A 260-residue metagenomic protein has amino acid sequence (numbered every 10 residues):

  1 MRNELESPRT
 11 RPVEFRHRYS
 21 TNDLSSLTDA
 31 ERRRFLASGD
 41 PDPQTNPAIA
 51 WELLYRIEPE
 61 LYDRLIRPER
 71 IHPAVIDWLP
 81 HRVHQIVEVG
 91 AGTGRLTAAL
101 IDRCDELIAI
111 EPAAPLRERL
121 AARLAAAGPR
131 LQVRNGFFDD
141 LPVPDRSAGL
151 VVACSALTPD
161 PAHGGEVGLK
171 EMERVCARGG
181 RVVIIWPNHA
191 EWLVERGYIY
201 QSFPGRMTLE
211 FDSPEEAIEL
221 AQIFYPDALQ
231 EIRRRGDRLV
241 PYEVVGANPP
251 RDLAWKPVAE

Functional and structural regions predicted by a protein language model:
R2-R82: Conserved class I S-adenosyl-L-methionine
V87, T93-D140: Class I SAM-dependent methyltransferase SAM/SAH-binding core
D139-V151: A short acidic, Gly/Pro-enriched loop at the edge of an enzyme's catalytic core that lines a small-molecule cofactor
A153-A156: A short beta-strand submotif of the Rossmann-like class I SAM-dependent methyltransferase core that lines
T158, P187-W192, M207-L209: Short "lid" loop at the C-terminus of a central beta-strand within the Rossmann-like core of SAM-dependent
P159-E171: A short, conserved alpha-helix within the catalytic core of class I
G179-P187: Conserved beta-strand signature within the Rossmann-like core of class I S-adenosyl-L-methionine
P204-E260: Conserved Class I S-adenosyl-L-methionine
